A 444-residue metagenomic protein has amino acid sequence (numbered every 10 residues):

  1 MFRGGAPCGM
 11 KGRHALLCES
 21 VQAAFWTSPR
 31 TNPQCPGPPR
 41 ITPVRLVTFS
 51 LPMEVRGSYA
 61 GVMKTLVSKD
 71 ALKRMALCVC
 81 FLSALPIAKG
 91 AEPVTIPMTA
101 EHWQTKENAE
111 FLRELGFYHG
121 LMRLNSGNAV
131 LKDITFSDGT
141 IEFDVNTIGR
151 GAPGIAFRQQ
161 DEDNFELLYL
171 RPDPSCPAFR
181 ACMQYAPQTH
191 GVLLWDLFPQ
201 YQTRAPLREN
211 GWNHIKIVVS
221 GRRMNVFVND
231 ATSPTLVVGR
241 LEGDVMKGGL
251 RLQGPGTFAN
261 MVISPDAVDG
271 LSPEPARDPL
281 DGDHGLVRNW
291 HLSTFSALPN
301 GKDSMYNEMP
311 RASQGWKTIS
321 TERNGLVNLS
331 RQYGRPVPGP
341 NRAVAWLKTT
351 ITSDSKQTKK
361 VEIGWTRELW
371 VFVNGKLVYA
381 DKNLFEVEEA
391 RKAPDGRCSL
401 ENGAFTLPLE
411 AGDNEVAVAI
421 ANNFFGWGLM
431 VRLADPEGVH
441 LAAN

Functional and structural regions predicted by a protein language model:
E110-G127, G139: Short carbohydrate-recognition loop motifs
S126-H190, S296: Secretory/extracellular carbohydrate-interaction modules and structurally similar beta-sandwich "look-alikes"
G191-H214: Short, aromatic/His-centered strand-loop micro-motif at the edge of beta-sheets
R208-V237, E368-V378: Carbohydrate-binding surfaces in secreted/extracellular proteins
N229-K247, V378-R391: Short, solvent-exposed beta-strand-to-loop segments that form ligand-recognition rims of beta-rich domains
E242-L280, S399-P408, E415, V431 (+1 more regions): Ligand-recognition surfaces built from glycine- and aromatic
V262-D354, F424-G428, L433-N444: Extracellular/secretory pathway-exposed regions associated with glycan biology
T358-F372, V416: Aromatic-lined ligand-binding clefts that engage carbohydrates, nucleic acids, or primary amines
